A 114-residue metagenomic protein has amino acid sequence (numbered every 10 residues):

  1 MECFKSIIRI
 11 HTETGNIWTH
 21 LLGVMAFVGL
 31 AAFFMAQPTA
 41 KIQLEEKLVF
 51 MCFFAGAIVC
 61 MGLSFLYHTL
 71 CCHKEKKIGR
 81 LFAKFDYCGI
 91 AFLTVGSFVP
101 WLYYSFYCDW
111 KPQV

Functional and structural regions predicted by a protein language model:
M1-V114: Multi-pass alpha-helical transmembrane bundles in non-GPCR membrane proteins that perform intramembrane catalysis
